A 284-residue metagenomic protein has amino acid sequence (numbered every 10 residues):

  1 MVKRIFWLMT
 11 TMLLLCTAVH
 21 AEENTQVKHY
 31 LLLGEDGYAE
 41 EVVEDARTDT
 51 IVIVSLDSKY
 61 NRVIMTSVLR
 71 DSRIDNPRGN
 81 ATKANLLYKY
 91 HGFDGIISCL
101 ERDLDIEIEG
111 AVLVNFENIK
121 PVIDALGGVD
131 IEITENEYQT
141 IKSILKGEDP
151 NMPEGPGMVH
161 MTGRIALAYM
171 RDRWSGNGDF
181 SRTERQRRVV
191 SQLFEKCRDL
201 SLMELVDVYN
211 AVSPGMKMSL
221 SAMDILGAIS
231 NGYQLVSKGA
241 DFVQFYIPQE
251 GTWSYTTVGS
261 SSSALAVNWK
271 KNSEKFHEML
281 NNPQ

Functional and structural regions predicted by a protein language model:
M1-V2, A266: Generic N-terminal leader/processing signal
V2-A21: Sec-dependent N-terminal signal peptides of Gram-positive bacterial secreted proteins and lipoproteins
E22-Q284: Non-catalytic, solvent-exposed segments at the cell envelope interface
